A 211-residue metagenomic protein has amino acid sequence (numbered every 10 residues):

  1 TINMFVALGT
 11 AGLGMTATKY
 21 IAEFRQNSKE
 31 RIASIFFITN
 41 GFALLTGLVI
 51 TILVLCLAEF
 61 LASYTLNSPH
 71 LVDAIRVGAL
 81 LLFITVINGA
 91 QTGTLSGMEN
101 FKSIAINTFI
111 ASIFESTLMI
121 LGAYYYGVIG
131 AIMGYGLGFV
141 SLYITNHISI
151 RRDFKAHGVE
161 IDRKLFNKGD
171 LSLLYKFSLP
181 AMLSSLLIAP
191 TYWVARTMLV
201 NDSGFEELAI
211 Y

Functional and structural regions predicted by a protein language model:
T1-A22, A43-L44, L82-A90, T145 (+1 more regions): Small-residue-rich midsections of specific transmembrane alpha-helices
T1-M4, H70-D73, M133, G169-F177 (+2 more regions): Interfacial/gating helices of multi-pass transporter permease domains
T10-Q26, G97, K155-V159: Helix-loop junctions and terminal segments of transmembrane helices in multi-pass membrane transport/translocation
F37-L66, Y124: Alpha-helical transmembrane segments of multi-pass membrane transport and lipid-handling proteins
I52, C56, N67-Q91, A105-F109: Alpha-helical transmembrane segments of multi-pass membrane proteins
A62-T65, L186-Y211: Helix-terminus/linker motif at the lipid-water interface of multi-pass membrane proteins
R76, I106-F154, F177, I210: Hydrophobic alpha-helical transmembrane segments
N146-W193, E207: Interhelical loop/hinge segments that connect adjacent transmembrane helices in multipass membrane
